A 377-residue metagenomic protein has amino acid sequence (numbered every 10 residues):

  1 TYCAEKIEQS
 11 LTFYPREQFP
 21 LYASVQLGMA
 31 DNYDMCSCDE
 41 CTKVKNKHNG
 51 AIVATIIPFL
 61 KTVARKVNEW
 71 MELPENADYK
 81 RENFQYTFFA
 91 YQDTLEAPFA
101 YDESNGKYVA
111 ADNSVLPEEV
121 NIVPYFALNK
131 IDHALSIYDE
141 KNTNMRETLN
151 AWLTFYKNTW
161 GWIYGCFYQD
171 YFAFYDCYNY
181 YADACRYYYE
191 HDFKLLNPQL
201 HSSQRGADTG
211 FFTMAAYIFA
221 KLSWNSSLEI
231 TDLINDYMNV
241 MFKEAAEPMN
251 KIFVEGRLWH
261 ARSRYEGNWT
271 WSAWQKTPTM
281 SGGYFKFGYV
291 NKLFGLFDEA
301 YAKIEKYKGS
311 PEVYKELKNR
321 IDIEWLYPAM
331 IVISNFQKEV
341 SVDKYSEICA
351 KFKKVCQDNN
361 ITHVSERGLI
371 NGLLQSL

Functional and structural regions predicted by a protein language model:
T1-L153, I163: Gly/Pro-rich turn-and-neighbor structural signature
C3, C36-C41, C166, C177 (+3 more regions): Generic recognition of cysteine residues
E5, Q9, P58-E69, N144-A151 (+6 more regions): Alpha-helical scaffolding segments of alpha/beta enzyme cores, especially the outer helices of TIM-barrel or partial
E8-Q9, Y14-Q18, E140-A261: Structured mid-domain segments that build the active-site/substrate or prosthetic-cofactor binding neighborhood
H48-P58, E140-N144, F172-Y180, F285 (+1 more regions): Alpha-helix N-cap and loop-to-helix initiation/capping positions
L60-N68, Y125-M145, F193-G210, D236-A245 (+3 more regions): Hydrophobic transmembrane alpha-helix bundles
Y79, A127, W162-G165, L195-H201 (+2 more regions): A generic structural motif
F219-L377: Catalytic domains of carbohydrate-active enzymes that cleave complex glycans
